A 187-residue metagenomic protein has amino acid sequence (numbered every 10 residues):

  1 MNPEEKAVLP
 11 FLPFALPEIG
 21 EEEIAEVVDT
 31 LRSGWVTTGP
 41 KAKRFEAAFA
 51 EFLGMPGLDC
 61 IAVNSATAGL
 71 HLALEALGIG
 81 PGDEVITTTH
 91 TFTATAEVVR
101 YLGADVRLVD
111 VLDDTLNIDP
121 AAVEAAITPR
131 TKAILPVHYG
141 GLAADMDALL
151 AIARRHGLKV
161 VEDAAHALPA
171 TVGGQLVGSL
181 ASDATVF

Functional and structural regions predicted by a protein language model:
M1-V36, P40: N-terminal "arm"/small-domain region of PLP-dependent enzymes with the aminotransferase-like
F11, G54, I79, T128 (+1 more regions): Alpha-helix termination/capping residues and helix-transition junctions
F14, V36, I118, L168 (+1 more regions): Short clusters of hydrophobic/aromatic residues that line enzyme substrate/ligand-binding pockets
E21, A25, D29-R32, P40-E51 (+2 more regions): Replace "anionic and nucleotidyl ligands
I24, A66, G82, T128 (+1 more regions): ATP/adenylate-binding site constellation spanning eukaryotic-like Ser/Thr protein kinases, ABC-transporter
T38-E84, E97-L102, L108-D110, Q175: Phosphate-binding glycine-rich loop
E75, I79-A164, T171: PLP-dependent aminotransferase-like
E162-F187: Conserved active-site segment immediately N-terminal to the catalytic lysine that forms the internal aldimine
